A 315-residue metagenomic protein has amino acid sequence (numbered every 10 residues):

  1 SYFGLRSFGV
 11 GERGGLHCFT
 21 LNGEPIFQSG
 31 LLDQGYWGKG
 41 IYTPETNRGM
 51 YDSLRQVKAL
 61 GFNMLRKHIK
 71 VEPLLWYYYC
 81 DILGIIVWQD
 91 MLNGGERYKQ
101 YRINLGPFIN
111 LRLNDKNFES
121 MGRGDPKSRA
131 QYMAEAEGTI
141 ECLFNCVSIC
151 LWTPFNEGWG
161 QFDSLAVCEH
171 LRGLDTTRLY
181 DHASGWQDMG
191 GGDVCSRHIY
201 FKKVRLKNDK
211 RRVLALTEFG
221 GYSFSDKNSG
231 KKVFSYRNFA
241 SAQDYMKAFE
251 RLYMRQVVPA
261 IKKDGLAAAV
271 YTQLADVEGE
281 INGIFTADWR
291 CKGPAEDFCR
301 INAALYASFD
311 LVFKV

Functional and structural regions predicted by a protein language model:
S1-Q100, G106-N114, F118-L151, F155-F162 (+3 more regions): Active-site-adjacent substrate/metal-binding segments within catalytic domains of carbohydrate-active enzymes
F27-L32, S196, L214-E218: Active-site-proximal beta-strand elements of phosphoester/diester hydrolases
Y77-Y79, Q100-I103, G192-C195, I281-N282: Short secondary-structure transition/capping segments
V87-Q89, H182, L216: Hydrophobic residues in well-ordered beta-strands that form the structural core
M91-E96, G185-W186, Y200-F201, G220: Short, acidic/turn-prone active-site loops that include or flank metal/cofactor- and phosphate-binding residues
M133-A134, S148-W152, L206-V315: Substrate-binding clefts and catalytic carboxylate motifs of secreted carbohydrate-active enzymes
W159-L174, H182-D209, F224, L274-R290: Substrate-binding cleft/loops of secretory-pathway carbohydrate-active enzymes
